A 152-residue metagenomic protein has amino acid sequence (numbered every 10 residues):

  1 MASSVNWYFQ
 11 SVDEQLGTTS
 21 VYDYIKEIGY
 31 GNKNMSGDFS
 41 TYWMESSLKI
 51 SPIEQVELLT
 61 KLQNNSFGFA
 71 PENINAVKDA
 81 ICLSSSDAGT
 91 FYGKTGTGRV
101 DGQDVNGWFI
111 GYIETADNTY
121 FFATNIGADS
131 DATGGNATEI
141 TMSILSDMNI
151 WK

Functional and structural regions predicted by a protein language model:
M1-S4: Short helix- or helix-capping micro-motifs that position conserved polar/aromatic residues at function-defining sites
N6, E14-G17, L58-K152: Structured C-terminal helix/loop/strand segments within mature extracytoplasmic catalytic/sensor domains
F9-N64: Mid-domain, small-residue-enriched loop/turn segments at the edges of structured enzyme/sensor domains
